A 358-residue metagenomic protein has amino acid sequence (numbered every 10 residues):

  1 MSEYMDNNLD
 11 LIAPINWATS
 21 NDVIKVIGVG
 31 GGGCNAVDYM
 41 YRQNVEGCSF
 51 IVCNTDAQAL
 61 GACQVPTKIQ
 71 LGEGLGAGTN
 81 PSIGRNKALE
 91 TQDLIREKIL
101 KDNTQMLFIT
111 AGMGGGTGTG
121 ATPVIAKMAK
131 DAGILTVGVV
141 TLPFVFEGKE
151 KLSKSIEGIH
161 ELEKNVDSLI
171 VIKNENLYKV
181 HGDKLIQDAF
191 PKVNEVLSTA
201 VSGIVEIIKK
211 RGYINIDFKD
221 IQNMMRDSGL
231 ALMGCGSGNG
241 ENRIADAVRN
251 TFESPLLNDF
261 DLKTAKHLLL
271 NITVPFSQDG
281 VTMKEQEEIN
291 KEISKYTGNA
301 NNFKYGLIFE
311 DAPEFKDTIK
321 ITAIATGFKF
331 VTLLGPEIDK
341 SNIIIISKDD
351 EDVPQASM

Functional and structural regions predicted by a protein language model:
M1-M358: Tubulin/FtsZ superfamily GTPase core signature
